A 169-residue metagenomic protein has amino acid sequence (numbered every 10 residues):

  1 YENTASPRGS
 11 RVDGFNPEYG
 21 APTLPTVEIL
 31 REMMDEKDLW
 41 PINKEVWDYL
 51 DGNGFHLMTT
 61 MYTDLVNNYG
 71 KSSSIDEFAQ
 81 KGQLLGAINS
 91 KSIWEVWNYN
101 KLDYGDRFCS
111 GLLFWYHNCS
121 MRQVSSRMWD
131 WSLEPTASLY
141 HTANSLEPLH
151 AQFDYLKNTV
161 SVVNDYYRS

Functional and structural regions predicted by a protein language model:
E2-R168: Substrate-binding clefts and catalytic carboxylate motifs of secreted carbohydrate-active enzymes
